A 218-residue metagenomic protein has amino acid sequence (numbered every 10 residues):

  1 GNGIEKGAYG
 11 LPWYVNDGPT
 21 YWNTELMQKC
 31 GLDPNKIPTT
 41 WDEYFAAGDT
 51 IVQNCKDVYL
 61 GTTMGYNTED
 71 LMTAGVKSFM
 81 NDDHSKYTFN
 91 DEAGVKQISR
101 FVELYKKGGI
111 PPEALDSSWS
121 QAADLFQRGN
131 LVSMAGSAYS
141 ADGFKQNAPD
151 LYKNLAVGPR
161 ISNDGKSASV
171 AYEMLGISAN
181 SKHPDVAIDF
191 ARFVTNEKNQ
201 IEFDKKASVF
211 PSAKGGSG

Functional and structural regions predicted by a protein language model:
G1, I37-T39, C55, S78-I98 (+3 more regions): Short, solvent-exposed loop/beta-turn-alpha elements that line the ligand-binding surface or hinge of extracytoplasmic
G1-D17, A93, Y152-A156: Hinge/lid segment of periplasmic solute-binding proteins
G18-W22, L175-I177: Short glycine- and hydrophobic/aromatic-rich loop-to-beta-strand nucleating segment in the catalytic cores
Q28-D33, K106-K107, Q146-F210: Extracytoplasmic/periplasmic substrate-recognition and gating elements
T39-F45, P112-Q127: Short helix-initiation/N-cap motifs at beta->coil->alpha
F45-T50, K86-L115: Glycine-centered hinge/linker elements that transmit conformational signals in sensory and ligand-binding systems
C55-V58, R128-S137: Alpha-to-beta junction loops
M64-N67, W119, G136-F144: Beta->alpha turn/N-cap motifs
